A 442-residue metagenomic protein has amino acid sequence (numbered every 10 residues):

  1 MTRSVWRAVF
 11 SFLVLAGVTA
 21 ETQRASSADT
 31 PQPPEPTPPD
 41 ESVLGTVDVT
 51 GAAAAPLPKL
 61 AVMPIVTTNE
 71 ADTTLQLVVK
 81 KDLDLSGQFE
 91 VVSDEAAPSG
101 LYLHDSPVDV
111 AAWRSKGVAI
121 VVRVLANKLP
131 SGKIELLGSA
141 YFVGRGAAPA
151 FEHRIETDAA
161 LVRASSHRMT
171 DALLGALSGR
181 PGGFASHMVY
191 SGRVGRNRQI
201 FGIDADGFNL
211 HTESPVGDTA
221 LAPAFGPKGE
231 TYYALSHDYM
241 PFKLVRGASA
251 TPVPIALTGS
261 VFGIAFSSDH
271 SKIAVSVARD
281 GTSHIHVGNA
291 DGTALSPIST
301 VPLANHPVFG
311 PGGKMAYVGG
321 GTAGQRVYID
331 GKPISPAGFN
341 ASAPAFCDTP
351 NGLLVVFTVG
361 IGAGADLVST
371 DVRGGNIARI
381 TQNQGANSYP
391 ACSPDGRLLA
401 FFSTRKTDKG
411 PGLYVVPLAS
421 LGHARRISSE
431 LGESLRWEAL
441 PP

Functional and structural regions predicted by a protein language model:
T30-T46, G51-D109: Short beta-strand->alpha-helix linker/helix-N-cap micro-motif that forms a surface specificity/interaction loop
H104-A172: Amphipathic beta-strand/beta-sheet edge segments enriched in Tyr/Trp
D171-L174, P181-D204, L210: An edge-strand/N-cap motif at the start of beta-rich repeat modules
P181, G192-Q199, L235-K243, A256-G259 (+7 more regions): A flexible loop/linker signature enriched in serine peptidases of the S9 family
G182-F184, P227-K228, S268-D269, G310-G312 (+3 more regions): Residue-level detector of Asp-centered blade-edge/turn motifs that repeat once per structural unit in beta-propeller
M188, T231-Y232, H270-A274, M315-A316 (+2 more regions): Hydrophobic beta-strand positions that form the internal "hydrophobic ladder" of WD40/Gbeta-like beta-propeller blades
D204-T219, G247-F262, G288-L303, Y328-S342 (+2 more regions): Multi-bladed beta-propeller domains
